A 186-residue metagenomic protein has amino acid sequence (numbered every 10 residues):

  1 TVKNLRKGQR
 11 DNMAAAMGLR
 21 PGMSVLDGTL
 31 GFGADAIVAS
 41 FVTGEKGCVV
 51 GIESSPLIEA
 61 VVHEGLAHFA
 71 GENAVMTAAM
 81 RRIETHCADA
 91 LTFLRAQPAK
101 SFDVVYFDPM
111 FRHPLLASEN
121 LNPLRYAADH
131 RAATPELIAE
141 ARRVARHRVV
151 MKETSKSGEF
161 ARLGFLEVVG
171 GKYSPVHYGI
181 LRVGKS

Functional and structural regions predicted by a protein language model:
R6-D27: Conserved alpha-helix/loop element of class I SAM-dependent methyltransferases that forms part of the SAM/SAH-binding
G22-G33, V50: Conserved class I S-adenosyl-L-methionine
S24, C48, R82, H147-R148: Residues at the starts of beta-strands that form the adenosine-phosphate
F32-K46: Conserved SAM-binding loop of SAM-dependent methyltransferases across substrates and taxa, primarily the Class I
I52-V104: S-adenosyl-L-methionine
P56, V105, P109-L137: Mobile active-site "lid"/loop adjacent to the S-adenosyl-L-methionine
T134-R182: Conserved Class I SAM-dependent methyltransferase catalytic core
